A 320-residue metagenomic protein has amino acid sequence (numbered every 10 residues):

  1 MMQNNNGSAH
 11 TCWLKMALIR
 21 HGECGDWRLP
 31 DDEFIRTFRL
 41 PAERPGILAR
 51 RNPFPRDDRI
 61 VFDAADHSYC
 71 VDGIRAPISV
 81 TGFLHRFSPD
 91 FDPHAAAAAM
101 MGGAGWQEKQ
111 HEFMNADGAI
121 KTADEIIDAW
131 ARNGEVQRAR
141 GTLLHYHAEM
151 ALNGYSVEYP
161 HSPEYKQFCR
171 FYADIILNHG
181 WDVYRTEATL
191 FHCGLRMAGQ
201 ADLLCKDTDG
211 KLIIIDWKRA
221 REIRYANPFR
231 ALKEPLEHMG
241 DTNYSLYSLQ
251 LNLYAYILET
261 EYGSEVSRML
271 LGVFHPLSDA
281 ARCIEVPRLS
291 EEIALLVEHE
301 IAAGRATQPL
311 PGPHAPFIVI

Functional and structural regions predicted by a protein language model:
M2-L143, I320: Charged, glycine-rich intrinsically disordered N-terminal tails and low-complexity linkers that flank
M2-Q3, S8-C24, F54-R59, N153 (+5 more regions): Accessory terminal regions of nucleic-acid processing enzymes
W13, H21, F34-R51, I126-L236: Catalytic cores of nuclease domains that cleave nucleic-acid phosphodiester backbones
L84-H85, A220, R288-I293: A short, sequence-level motif marking secondary-structure junctions
I120-I126, L236-Y247: Glycine-rich, flexible loop segments associated with nucleotide phosphate handling
D241-S248, L253-I320: Metal-dependent nuclease catalytic regions and adjoining charged, substrate-binding loops involved in nucleic-acid end
